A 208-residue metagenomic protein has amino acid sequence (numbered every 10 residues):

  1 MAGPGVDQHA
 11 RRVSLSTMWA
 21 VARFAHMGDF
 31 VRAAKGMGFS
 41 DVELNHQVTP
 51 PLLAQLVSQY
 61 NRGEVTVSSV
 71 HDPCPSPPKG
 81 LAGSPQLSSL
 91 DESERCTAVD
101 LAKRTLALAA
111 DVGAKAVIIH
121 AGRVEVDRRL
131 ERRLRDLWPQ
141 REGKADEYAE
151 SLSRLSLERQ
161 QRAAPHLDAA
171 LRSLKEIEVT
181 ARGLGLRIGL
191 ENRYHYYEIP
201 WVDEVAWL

Functional and structural regions predicted by a protein language model:
A2-A10, D29-M37, P50-P78, A107-G113 (+3 more regions): Acidic (Asp/Glu)-rich catalytic clusters
P4, R11, A20, F30-A34 (+3 more regions): Alpha/beta catalytic barrel-like cores
R11-T17, V42-L44, V67-D72, V117-I119 (+1 more regions): Hydrophobic faces of well-ordered beta-strands that scaffold small-molecule active sites in alpha/beta enzyme cores
M18-V21, H71-S76, G122-V124: Short glycine-enriched loops at secondary-structure junctions
A20-A25, E43-L56, E125-D127, Y194-V202: Acidic-and-aromatic substrate-binding clefts and catalytic sites of carbohydrate-active enzymes
S76-L81, V126-R129: Short acidic/His/Gly/Ser-rich catalytic and metal-binding motifs that mark active-site loops of diverse hydrolases
P77, S84-Q86, E94: Outer-membrane beta-barrel translocator/channel fold
S88-L208: Active-site acidic/histidine proton-transfer and metal-coordination neighborhood in alpha/beta enzyme cores
